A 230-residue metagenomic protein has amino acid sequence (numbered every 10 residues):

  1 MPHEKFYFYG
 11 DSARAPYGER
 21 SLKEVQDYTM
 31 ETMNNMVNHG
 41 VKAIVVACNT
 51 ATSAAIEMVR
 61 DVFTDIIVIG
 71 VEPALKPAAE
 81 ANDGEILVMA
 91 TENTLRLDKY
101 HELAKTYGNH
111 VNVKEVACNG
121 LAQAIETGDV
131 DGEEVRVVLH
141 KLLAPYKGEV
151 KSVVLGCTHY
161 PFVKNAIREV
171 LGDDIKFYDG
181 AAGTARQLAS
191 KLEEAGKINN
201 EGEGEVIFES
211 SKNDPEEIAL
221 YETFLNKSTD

Functional and structural regions predicted by a protein language model:
M1-D230: Non-catalytic structural scaffold of enzyme domains
